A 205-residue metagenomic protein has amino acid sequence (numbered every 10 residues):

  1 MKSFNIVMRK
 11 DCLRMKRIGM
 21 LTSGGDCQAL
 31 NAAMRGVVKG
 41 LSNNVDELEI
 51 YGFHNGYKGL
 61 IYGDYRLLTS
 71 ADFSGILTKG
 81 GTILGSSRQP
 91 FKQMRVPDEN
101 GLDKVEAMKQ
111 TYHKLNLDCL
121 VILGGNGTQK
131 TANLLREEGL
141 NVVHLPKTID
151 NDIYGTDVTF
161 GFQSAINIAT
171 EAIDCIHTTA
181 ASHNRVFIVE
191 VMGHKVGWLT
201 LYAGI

Functional and structural regions predicted by a protein language model:
M15-D64: N-terminal phosphate-binding or glycine-rich loops at protein starts, especially the Walker A/P-loop of NTPases
R17-G25, I83-G85, D118-I122, F187-E190: Short glycine-rich or small-residue beta-strand-to-loop segments that form or flank ligand, phosphate, metal/Fe-S
S23-D26, F53-K58, R88-Q89, G125-T128 (+2 more regions): Short, ordered loop/turn segments at secondary-structure junctions
A33-V37, N126-L140: Short Gly/Thr/Asp-enriched flexible loops that form oxyanion-binding sites at enzyme active sites
N44-V45, Y51, R136-T159, Q163-N167: Short, acidic/small-residue loops that bind anionic groups at enzyme active sites
Y62-L120, F160-D174: Glycine-rich oxoanion-binding loops at beta->alpha junctions
S182-I205: Conserved anion/nucleotide-ligand pocket segment
